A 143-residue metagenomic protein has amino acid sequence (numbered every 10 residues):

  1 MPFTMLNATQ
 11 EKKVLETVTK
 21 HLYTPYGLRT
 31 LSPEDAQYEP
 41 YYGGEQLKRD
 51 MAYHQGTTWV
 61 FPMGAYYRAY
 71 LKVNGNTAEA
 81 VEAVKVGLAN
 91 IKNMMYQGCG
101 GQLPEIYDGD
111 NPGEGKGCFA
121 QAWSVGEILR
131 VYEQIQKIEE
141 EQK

Functional and structural regions predicted by a protein language model:
M1-A8, V18, Y67-N76, V84: Alpha-helical support elements that line or immediately flank enzyme active sites and cofactor-binding pockets
M1-W59, A89-K143: Extended glycan-interaction surfaces of carbohydrate-active proteins
K13, A65, E79, A83-V86: Extracytoplasmic/secreted proteins, especially bacterial periplasmic and envelope-associated proteins
Y53, W59-G64, A69-V73: C-terminal catalytic subdomain
T77-A78, P104: A generic structural signal for short coil/turn motifs at secondary-structure boundaries
